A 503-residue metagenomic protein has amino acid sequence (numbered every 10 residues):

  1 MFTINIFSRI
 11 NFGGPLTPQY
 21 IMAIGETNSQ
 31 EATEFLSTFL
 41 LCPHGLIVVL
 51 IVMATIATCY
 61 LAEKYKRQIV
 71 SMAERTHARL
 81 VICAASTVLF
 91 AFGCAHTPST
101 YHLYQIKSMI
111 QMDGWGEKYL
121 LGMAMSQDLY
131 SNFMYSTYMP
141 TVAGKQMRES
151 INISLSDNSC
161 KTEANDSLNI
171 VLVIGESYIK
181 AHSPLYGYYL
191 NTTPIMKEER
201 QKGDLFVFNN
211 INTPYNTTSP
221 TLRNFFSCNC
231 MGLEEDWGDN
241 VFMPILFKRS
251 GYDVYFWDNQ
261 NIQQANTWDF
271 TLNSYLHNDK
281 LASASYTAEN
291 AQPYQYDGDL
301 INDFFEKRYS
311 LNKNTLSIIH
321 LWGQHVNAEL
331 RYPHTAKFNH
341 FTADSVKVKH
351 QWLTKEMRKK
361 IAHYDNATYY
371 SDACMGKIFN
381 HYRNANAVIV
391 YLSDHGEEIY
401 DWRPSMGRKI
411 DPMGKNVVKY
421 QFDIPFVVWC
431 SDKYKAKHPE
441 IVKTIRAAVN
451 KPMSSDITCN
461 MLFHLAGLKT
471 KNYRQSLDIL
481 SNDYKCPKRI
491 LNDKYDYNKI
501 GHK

Functional and structural regions predicted by a protein language model:
M1-W115: Transmembrane and membrane-interface helices of multi-pass, inner-membrane envelope-modifying transferases
F90-V173, S177-K347, D423, S454-S481 (+1 more regions): Active-site-proximal alpha/beta segments of enzymes that process anionic O-linked groups
N158, N302-E306, D344-Y391, M413 (+3 more regions): A long, amphipathic alpha-helix that forms part of the scaffold/cap immediately adjacent to metal-dependent active
G187-N191, A387-H438, Q475: Histidine-centered active-site microenvironments of extracellular/periplasmic hydrolases and transferases
E234-V241, R358-Y369, M413-I424, K435-L462 (+1 more regions): A short beta-strand-to-alpha-helix junction
L246-G251, Y309-N314, N380, N384 (+4 more regions): C-terminal luminal/periplasmic domains and tails of membrane-associated envelope-modifying transferases
A336-M357, M406-K409, K433-K443: Flexible internal linker/loop segments at domain or repeat junctions
E398-D401, G467-K503: C-terminal cap/loop subdomain of S1 sulfatases and analogous C-terminal strand-loop tails that border
